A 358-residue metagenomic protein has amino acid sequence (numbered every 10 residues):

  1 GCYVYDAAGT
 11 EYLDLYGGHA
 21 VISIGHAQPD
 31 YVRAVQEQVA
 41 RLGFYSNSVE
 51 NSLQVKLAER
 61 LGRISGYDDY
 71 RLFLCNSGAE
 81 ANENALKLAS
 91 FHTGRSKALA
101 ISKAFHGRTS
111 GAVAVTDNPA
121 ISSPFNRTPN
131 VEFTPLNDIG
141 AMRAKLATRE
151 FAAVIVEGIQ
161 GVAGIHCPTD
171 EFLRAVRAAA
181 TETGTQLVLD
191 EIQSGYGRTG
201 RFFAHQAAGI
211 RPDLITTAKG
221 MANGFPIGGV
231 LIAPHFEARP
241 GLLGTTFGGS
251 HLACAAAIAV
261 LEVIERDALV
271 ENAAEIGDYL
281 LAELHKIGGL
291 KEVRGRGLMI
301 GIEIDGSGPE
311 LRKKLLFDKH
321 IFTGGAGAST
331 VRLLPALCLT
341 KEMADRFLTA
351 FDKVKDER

Functional and structural regions predicted by a protein language model:
G1-R358: Conserved N-terminal phosphate-binding loop of PLP-dependent enzymes in the Aspartate aminotransferase
